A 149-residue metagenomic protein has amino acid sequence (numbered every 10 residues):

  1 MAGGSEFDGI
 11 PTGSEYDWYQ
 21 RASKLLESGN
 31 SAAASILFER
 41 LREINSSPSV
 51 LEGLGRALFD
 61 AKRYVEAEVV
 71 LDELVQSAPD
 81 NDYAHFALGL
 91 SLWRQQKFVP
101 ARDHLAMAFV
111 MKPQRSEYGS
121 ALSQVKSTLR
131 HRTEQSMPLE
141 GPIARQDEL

Functional and structural regions predicted by a protein language model:
Q20, G53-L54, A87, A121: Canonical tetratricopeptide repeat
E27, D60-A61, R94, Q124-H131: Register position in tetratricopeptide repeats
E39-E43, D72-Q76, F109-V110: Conserved structural position within tetratricopeptide repeats
N45-S46, P79, P113: Short coil turns that delineate tetratricopeptide repeat
